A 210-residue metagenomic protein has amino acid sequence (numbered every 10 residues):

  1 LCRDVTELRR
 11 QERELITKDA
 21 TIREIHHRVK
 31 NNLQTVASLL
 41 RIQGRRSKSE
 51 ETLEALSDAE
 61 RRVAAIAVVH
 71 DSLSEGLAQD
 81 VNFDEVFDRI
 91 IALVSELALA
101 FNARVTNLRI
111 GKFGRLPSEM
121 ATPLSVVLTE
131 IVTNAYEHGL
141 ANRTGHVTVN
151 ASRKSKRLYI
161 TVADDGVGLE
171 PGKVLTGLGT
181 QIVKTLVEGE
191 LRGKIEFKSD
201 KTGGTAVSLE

Functional and structural regions predicted by a protein language model:
L1-V5: PAS-family sensory domains
R13-A20, H26, V81, A98-H146: Conserved short strand/loop->alpha-helix "switch" segment adjacent to the catalytic nucleotide/phosphoryl-transfer site
S57-A59, Q79-L97: Short beta-to-alpha transition helix within the HATPase_c
H146, G168, K201-S208: Glycine-rich nucleotide-binding loop
H146-K156: Short beta-strand/loop element within the Bergerat-fold HATPase_c
S152, E196-G204: A short beta-strand-to-loop micro-motif at the C-terminal edge of the catalytic HATPase_c
D164: Acidic ATP/Mg2+-coordinating residue in the GHKL
P171-K198: ATP phosphate-binding glycine-rich loop and adjacent ATP-lid/helix-beta elements within ATP-binding kinase/ATPase
